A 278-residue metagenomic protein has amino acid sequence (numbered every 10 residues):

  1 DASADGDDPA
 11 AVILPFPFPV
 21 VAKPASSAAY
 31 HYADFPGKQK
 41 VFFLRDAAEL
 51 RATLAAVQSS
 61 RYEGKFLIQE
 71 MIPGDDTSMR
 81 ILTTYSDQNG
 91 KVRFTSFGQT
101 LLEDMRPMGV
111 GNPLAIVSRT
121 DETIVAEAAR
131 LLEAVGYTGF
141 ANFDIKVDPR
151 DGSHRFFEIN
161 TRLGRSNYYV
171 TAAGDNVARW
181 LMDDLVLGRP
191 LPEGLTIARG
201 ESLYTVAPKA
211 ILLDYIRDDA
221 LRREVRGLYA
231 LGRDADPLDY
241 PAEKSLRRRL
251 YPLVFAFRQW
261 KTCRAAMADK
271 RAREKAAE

Functional and structural regions predicted by a protein language model:
D5-D7, L44-R106, R119-A126, V147 (+1 more regions): Phosphate-binding site of ATP-dependent enzymes
V12-V21, V92: Acidic/histidine-enriched active-site and ligand-binding environments that engage anionic O-linkages
P19-T53, M79-I81, E103-I116: Glycine-rich phosphate-binding loop of ATP-grasp-fold ATP-dependent ligases
A29, L101-M105, G109-P113, N160-G174: Glycine-rich phosphate/pyrophosphate-binding beta-alpha loops
L67, T138-N142, L191-I197: Flexible, glycine/charged-enriched surface loops at secondary-structure junctions
R106-V110, S118-F143: Oxyanion-binding "anion nests"
E133-Y168: Conserved metal-phosphate-binding beta-hairpin within the catalytic cores of diverse ATP-dependent phosphoryl-transfer
M182-E278: Peripheral (often C-terminal) accessory segments that flank ATP-dependent C-N-forming ligase machineries
